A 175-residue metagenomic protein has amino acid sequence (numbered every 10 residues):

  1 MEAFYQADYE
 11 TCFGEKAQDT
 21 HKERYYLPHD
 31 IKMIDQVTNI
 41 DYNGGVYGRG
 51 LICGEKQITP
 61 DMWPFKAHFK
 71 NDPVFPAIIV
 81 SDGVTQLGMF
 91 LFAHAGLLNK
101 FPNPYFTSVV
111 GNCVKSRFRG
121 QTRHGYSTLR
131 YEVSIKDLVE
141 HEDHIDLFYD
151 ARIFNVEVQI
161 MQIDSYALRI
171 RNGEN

Functional and structural regions predicted by a protein language model:
M1-F75, L98, F106-T107, R119-G125 (+2 more regions): Non-catalytic linker/capping segments at the edges of enzyme domains
V37, V74-N103: Active-site helix/loop of acyl-thioester processing domains in fatty-acid/polyketide metabolism, spanning hotdog-fold
V80, T122-R130: Short nucleic-acid-contacting surface segments enriched for D/E, G, S/T with interspersed K/R
G83-M89, N103-R119, E132-K136, R171: 4′-phosphopantetheine-dependent carrier domains
V114, S127-Y131, L147-Y149: Generic beta-strand structural signal
